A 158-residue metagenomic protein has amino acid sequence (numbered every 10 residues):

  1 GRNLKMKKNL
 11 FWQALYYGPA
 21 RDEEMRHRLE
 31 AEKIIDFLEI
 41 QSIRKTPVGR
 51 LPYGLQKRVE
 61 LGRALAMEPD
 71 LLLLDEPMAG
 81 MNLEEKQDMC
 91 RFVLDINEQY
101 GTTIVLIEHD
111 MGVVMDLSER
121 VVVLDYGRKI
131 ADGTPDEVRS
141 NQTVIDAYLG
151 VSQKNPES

Functional and structural regions predicted by a protein language model:
G1-S158: Glycine-rich phosphate-binding loops of nucleotide-dependent enzymes
